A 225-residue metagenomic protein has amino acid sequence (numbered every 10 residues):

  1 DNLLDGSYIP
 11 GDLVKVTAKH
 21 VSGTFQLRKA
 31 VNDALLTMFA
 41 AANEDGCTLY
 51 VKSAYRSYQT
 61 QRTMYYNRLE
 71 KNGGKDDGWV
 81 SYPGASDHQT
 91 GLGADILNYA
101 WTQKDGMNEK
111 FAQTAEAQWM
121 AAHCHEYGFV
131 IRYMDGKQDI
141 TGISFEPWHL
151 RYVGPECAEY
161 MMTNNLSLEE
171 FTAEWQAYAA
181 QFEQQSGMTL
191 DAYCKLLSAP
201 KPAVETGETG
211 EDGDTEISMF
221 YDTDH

Functional and structural regions predicted by a protein language model:
D1-A54, Y58-H225: Extracytoplasmic cell-surface/polysaccharide-interacting catalytic and binding patches
